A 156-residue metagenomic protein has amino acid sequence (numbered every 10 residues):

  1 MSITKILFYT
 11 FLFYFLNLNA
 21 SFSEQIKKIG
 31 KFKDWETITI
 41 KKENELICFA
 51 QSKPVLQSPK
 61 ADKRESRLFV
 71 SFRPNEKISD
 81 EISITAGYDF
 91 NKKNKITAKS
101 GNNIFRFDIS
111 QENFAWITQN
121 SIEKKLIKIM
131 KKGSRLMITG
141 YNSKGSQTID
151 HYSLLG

Functional and structural regions predicted by a protein language model:
S2-S23: Classical Sec-dependent N-terminal signal peptides that target proteins to the secretory pathway
F22-G156: A generic "folded-domain core" signal
